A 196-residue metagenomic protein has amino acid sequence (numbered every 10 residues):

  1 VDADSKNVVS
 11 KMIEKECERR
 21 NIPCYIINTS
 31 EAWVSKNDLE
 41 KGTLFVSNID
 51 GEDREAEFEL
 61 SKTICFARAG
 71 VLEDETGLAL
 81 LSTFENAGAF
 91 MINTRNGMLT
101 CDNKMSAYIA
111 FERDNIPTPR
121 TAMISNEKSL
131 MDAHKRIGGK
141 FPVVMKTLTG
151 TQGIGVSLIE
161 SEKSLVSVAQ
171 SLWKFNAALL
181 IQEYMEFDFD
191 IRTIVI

Functional and structural regions predicted by a protein language model:
V1-I92, S125: ATP-binding N-terminal substructure of ATP-dependent carboxylate-amine bond-forming enzymes
S5, L72, G150, E186-F187: Short, solvent-exposed loop/turn segments at secondary-structure junctions
I22-I27, L81-G155: A conserved helix-loop-beta module that forms one wall/lid of the active-site cleft in ATP-utilizing catalytic domains
S30, G70, L148, Y184-M185 (+1 more regions): Anionic group-transfer/hydrolysis microenvironments
G42-S47, I109-E112, I137-G139, S161-K163: Short, hinge-like loop/turn segments at secondary-structure boundaries
F58, K135-I137, L148-T151, L172-W173 (+1 more regions): Solvent-exposed alpha-helices and their adjacent loops that cap or buttress functional pockets in soluble metabolic
F66-A67, I92-N93, P119-T121, L158 (+1 more regions): Short catalytic-loop micro-motif centered on adjacent basic/acidic residues
I154-I196: Phosphate-binding site of ATP-dependent enzymes
